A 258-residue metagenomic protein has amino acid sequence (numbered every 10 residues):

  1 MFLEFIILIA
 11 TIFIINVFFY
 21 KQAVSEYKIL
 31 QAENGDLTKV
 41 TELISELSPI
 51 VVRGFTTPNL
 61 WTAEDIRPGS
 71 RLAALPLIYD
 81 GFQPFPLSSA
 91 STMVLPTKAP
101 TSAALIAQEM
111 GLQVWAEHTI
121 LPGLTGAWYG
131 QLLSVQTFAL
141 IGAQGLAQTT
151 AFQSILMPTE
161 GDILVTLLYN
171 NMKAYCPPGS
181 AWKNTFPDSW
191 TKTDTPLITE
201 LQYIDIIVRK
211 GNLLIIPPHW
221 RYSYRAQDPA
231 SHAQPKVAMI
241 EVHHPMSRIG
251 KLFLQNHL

Functional and structural regions predicted by a protein language model:
M1-L213, R221-L258: N-terminal accessory scaffold of Fe(II)-dependent oxygenases
